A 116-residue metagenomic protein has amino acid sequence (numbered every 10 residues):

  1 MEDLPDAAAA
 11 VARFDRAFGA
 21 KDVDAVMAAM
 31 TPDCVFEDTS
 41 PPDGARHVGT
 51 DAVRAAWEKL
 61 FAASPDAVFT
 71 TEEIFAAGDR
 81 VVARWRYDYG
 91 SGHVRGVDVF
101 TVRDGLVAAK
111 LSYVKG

Functional and structural regions predicted by a protein language model:
M1-D33: Short, low-complexity N-terminal intrinsically disordered segments enriched in polar/charged residues
M1-D6, D22, E37, P41 (+1 more regions): A beta-strand edge to alpha-helix "cap/lid" segment located at domain peripheries
R46-V48: PAS/LOV-family and closely related PAS-like sensory domains
